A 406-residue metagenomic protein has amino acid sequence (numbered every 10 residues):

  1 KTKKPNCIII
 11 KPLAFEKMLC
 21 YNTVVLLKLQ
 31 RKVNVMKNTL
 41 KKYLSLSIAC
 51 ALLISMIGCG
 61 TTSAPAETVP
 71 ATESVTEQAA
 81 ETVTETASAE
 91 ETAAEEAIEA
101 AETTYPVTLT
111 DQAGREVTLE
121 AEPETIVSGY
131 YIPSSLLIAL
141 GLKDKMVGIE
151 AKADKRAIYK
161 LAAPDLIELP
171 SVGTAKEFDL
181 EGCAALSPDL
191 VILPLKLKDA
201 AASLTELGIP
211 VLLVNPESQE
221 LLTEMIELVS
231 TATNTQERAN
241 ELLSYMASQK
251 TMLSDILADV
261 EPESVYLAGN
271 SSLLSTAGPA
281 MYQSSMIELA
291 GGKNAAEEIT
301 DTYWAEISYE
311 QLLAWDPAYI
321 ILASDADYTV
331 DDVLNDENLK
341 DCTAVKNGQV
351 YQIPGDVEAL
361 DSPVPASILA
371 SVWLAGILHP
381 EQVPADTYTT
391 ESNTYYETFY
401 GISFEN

Functional and structural regions predicted by a protein language model:
I8-I9, A14-T23, K28-K32: Short, positively charged and aromatic/hydrophobic N-terminal segments
K37-S47: Bacterial N-terminal signal peptides that target proteins for export
I48, L52-M56: Hydrophobic core
G58-T68: Bacterial lipoprotein signal-peptidase II cleavage site
E99, P106-L109, R115-T118, D199-S275 (+2 more regions): Extracytoplasmic substrate-binding proteins
S128-L186, L190-K196, A295: A short, structured surface patch at a secondary-structure boundary
V172-A175, L180-L193, I209, S308-D325: Proline-aspartate-enriched helix->loop->beta-strand connector
T276-W304, S308: Alpha-helical, coiled-coil/dimerization segments enriched in small aliphatic residues
